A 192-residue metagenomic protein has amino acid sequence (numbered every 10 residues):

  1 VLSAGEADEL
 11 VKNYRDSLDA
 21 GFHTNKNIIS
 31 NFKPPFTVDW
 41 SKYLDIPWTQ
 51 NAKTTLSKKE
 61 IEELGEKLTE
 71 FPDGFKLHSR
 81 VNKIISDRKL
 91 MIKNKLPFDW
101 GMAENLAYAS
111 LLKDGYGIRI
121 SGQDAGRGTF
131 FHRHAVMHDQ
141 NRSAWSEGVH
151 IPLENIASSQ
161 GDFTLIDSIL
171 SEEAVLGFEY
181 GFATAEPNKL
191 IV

Functional and structural regions predicted by a protein language model:
V1-V192: Flexible, glycine-rich loop/tail regions that form catalytic "lids" or insertion modules at the edges of active sites
